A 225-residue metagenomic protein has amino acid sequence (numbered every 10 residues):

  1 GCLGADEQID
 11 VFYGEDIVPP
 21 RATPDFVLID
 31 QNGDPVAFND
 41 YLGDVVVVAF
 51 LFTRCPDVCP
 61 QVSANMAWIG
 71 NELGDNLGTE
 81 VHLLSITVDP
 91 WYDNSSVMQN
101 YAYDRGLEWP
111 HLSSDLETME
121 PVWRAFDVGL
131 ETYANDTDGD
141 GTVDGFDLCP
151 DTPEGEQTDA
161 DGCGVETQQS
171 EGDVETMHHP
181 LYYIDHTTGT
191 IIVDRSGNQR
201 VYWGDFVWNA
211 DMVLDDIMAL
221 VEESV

Functional and structural regions predicted by a protein language model:
G1-I9: Secretory targeting signatures
T23-P24, V45-V46, T187-G189: Short loop/turn microsegments at loop-to-beta-strand junctions
V36-A37, D144, R200-V201: Generic structural signal for well-ordered beta-strand positions
V36-M66: Short active-site neighborhood of thiol/selenol oxidoreductases, capturing the structured segment around
S63-V122: Structural microenvironment flanking redox-active thiols in thiol-disulfide oxidoreductases
Q99-G139, Q168-Y183: Short, internal strand/loop/helix patches that form the active-site neighborhood or redox-interaction surface
D136-D140, E166-V225: Thiol-/selenol-based redox modules, centered on thioredoxin-like and closely related oxidoreductase domains
D136-Q169: Extracellular calcium-associated, cysteine-rich motifs in secreted modular proteins
